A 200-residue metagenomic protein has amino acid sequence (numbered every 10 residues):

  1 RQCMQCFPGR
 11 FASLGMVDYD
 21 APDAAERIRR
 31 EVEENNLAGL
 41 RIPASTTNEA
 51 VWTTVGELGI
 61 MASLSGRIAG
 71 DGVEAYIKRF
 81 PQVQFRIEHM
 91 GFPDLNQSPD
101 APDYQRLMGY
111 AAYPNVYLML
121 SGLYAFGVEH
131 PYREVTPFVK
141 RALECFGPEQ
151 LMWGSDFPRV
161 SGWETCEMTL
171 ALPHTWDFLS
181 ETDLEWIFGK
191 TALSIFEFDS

Functional and structural regions predicted by a protein language model:
R1-A50, T54-L58, G70-D71, H174: Mid-domain alpha/beta scaffold segments of enzyme catalytic cores
M4, P8, V32, I77-K78 (+3 more regions): N-terminal cationic-hydrophobic initiation segments that often serve targeting/anchoring roles
F7-R10, N35-A38, V83-Q84, P114-Y117 (+2 more regions): Active-site gating loops and adjacent loop-to-helix segments of metal-dependent hydrolytic enzymes
R27-E31, P99-Q105, D199-S200: Short, surface-exposed amphipathic charged segments that create phosphate/polyanion-binding patches used for binding
R30, K140-R141, C145-M152, S161-S200: Mid-to-C-terminal alpha-helical segments outside catalytic/metal-binding sites
E31, V55, H89, L118 (+3 more regions): Conserved, mostly hydrophobic/aromatic
A38-G39, P43-M152: Catalytic pocket-lining loop regions of alpha/beta-barrel enzymes, especially the amidohydrolase/enolase/GH5 lineages
L123-A125, F157-V160: Short Gly/Pro-enriched loop/turn and capping motifs at secondary-structure junctions
